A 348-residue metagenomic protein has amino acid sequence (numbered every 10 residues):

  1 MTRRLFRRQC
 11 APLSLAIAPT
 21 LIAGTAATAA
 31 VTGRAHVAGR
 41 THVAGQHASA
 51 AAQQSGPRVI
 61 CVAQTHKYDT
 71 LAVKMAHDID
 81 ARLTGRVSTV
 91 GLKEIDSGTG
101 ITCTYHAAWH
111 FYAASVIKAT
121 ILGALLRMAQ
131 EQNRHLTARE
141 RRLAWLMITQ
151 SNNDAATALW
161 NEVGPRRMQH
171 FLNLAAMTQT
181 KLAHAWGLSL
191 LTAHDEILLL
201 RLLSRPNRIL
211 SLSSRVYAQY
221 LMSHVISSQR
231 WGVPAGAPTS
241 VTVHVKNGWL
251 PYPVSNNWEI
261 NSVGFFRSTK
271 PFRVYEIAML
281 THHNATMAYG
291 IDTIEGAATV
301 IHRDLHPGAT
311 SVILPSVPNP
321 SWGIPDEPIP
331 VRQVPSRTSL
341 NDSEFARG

Functional and structural regions predicted by a protein language model:
M1-H36, Q46: Secretory targeting and sorting signals
H42, H47-S49, Q53-V90, I95-S97 (+1 more regions): Penicillin-recognizing serine hydrolase domain
A52-Q64, I101-H106, L122-L125, T149-N152: Acidic/histidine-rich, surface-exposed loop or edge segments in extracytoplasmic proteins
G100, H110-R134, M147, I277: Active-site SXXK
Y105-F111, L182-W186: A short glycine/serine-rich beta->alpha loop
Y112, R134-A138, R142, A288 (+1 more regions): Residues at secondary-structure transition points
R127-L146, P165-M168, S214: Short, well-structured active-site flanking segments
T157: Glycine/small-residue-rich loop that forms an oxyanion/phosphate-binding "nest" at active or ligand-binding sites
